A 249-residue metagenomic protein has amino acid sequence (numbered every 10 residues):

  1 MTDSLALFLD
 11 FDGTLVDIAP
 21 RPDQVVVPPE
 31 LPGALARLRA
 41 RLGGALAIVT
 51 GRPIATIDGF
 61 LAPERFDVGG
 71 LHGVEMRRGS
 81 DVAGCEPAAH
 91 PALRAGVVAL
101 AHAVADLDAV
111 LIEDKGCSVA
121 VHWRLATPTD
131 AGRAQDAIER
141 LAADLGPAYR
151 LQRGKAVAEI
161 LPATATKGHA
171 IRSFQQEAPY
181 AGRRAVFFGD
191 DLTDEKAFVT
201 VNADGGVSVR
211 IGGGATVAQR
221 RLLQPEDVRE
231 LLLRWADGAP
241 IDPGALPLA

Functional and structural regions predicted by a protein language model:
T2, P28, G168-A249: Mg2+-dependent phosphoryl-transfer enzymes with acidic/Ser/Thr/Gly-rich catalytic loops
T2-P20, I48, I171: Asp-based phosphoryl-transfer active-site loop
L15-V25, K155-T164: Glycine-rich phosphate-binding "P-loop"
V26-K115: Active-site phosphate-binding/coordination module
R52-L71, T129-Y149: Substrate-recognition/cap helix-loop segment adjacent to the acidic, metal-dependent catalytic center of Asp-based
G69-L71, R77-V98, Q152-G182: Substrate-recognition "cap/lid" segment bordering the active-site pocket of phosphatases
V110-P128, Y149-L161: Charged, glycine-interspersed solvent-exposed loop segments at helix/strand-loop junctions that cap or gate access
